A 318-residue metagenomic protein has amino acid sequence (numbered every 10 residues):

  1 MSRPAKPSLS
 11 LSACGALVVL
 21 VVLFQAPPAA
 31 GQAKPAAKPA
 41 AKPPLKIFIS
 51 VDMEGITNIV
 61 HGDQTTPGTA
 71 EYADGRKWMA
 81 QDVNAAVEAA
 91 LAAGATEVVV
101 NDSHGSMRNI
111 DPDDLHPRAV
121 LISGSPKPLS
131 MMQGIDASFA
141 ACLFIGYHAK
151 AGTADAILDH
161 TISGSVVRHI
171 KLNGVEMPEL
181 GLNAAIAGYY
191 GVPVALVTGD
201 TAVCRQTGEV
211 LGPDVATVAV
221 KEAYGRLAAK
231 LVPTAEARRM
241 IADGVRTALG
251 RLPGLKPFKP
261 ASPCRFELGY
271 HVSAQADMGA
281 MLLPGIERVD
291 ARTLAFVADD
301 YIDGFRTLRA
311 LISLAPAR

Functional and structural regions predicted by a protein language model:
S12-A26: Bacterial N-terminal signal peptides
A29-A33: Boundary at the C-terminal end of the N-terminal hydrophobic targeting segment
P39-G62: Mature N-terminal segment immediately following signal peptide/propeptide cleavage in secreted/periplasmic
A70-D102, M107, R118-V120, G244-R251 (+1 more regions): Alpha/propeptide regions of enzymes that mature by internal proteolysis
P117-I135: A glycine-rich helix N-cap at a beta->alpha junction
G164-Y190, G199-V203: Active-site glycine-rich loop that binds ribose-phosphate moieties when present
I186-V194, T198-L249: Active-site rim beta-loop-alpha module in soluble metabolic enzymes
A237-R318: C-terminal accessory domains and tails appended to enzymatic cores
